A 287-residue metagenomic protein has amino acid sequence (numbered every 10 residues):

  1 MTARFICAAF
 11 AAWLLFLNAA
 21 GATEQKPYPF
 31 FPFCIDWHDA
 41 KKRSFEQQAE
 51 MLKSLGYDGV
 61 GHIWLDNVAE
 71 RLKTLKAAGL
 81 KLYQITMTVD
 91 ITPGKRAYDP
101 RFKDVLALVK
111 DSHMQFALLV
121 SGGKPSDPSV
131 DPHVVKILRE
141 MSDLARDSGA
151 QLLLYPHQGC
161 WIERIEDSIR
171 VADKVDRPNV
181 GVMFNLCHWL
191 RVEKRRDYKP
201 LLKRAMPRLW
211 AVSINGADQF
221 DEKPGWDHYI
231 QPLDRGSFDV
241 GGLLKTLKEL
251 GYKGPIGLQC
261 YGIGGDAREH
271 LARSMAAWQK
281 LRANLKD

Functional and structural regions predicted by a protein language model:
C7-N18: Bacterial N-terminal signal peptides
T23-F31, R43-E46, K53, R139-D143 (+3 more regions): Histidine-acidic metal/acid-base catalytic patches
P29-I35, V60-H62, L82-M87, M114-L118 (+4 more regions): Hydrophobic faces of well-ordered beta-strands that scaffold small-molecule active sites in alpha/beta enzyme cores
F31-R43, V89-R96, P125-V130, P232: Active-site mouth loops of central-metabolism enzymes
I35-H38, I63-L65, M87-D90, L119-G123 (+4 more regions): Active-site beta-loop-alpha junctions enriched in small/polar residues
F45-V68: Catalytic domains of carbohydrate-active enzymes, especially glycoside hydrolases
E70-T86: Short acidic, glycine/proline-enriched helix-loop-strand junctions
T92-V182: Active-site acidic/histidine proton-transfer and metal-coordination neighborhood in alpha/beta enzyme cores
